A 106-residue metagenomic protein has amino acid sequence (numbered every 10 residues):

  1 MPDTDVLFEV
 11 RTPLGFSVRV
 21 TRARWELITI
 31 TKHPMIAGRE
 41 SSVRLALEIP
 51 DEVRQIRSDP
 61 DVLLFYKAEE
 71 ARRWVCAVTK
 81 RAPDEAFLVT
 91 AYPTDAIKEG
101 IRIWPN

Functional and structural regions predicted by a protein language model:
M1-N106: Ribonuclease/tRNase effector modules and their secretory precursors
